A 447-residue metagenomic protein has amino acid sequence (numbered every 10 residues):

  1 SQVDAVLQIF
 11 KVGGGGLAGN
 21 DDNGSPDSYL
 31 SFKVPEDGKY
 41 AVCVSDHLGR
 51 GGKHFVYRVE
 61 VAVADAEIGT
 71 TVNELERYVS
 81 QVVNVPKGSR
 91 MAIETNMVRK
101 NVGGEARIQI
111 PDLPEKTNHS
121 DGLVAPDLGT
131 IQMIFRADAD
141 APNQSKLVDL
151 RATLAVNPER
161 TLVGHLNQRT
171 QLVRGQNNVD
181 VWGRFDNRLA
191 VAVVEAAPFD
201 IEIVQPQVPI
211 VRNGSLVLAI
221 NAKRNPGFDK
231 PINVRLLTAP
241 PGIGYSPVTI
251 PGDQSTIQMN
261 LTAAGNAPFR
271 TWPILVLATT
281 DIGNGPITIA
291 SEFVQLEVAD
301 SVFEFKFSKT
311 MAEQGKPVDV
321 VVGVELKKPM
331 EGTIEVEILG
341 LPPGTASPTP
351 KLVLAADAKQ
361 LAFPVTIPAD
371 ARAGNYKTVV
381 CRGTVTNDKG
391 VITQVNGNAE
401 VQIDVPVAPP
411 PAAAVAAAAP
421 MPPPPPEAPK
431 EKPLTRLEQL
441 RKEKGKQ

Functional and structural regions predicted by a protein language model:
Q2-G16, L30-N96, N101-V102, R151-V173 (+9 more regions): C-terminal edge strands of extracellular/lumenal beta-sandwich accessory domains
L7, I110-S120, L236-S246, I338-T349: Short, solvent-exposed loop/linker segments at beta-strand-coil boundaries, enriched for Pro/Gly and Ser/Thr
D22-S25, K33-E36, L113, G122-I131 (+4 more regions): Short proline/glycine- and polar residue-rich coil/turn motifs
S31-V34, Q132-A139, Q258-G265, F363-A371: Short, hydrophobic beta-strand segments
H47-R50, P86-G88, N96-V102, V211-N213 (+3 more regions): Short solvent-exposed strand-capping/beta-turn motif centered on an Asx-Ser/Thr pair
G51-H54, A139-D149, E159, G265-I274 (+1 more regions): Short glycine/proline/serine/threonine-rich loop/turn segments at secondary-structure transition edges
V79-V85, V204-I210, V248, K306-E313 (+1 more regions): Short beta-strand segments of immunoglobulin-like
A92-V98, R136, V217-K223, T262 (+2 more regions): Short edge beta-strand/loop segments characteristic of extracellular beta-sandwich folds
